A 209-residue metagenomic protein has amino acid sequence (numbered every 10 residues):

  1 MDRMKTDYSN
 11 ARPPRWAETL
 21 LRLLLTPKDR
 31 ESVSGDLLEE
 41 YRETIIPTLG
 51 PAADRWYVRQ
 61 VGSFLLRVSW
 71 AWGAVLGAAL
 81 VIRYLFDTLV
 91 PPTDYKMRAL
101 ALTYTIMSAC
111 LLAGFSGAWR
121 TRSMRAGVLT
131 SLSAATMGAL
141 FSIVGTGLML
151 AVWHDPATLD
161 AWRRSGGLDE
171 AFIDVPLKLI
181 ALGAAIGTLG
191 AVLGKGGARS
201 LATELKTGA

Functional and structural regions predicted by a protein language model:
M1-S9, A202-A209: Polar low-complexity intrinsically disordered regions
D2-G77: Negatively charged linear elements and acidic catalytic determinants
R67-A209: Juxtamembrane/disordered regions of integral membrane proteins
